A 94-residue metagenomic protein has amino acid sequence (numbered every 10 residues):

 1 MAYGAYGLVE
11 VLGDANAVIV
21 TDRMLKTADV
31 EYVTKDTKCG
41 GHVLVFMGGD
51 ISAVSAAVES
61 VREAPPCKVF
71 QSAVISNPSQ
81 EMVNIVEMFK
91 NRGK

Functional and structural regions predicted by a protein language model:
M1-L12: Short glycine-/aliphatic-rich beta-strand segments at the starts of folded cytosolic domains
M1-Y3, K35-C39, P65-C67: Solvent-exposed alpha-helices and their adjacent loops that cap or buttress functional pockets in soluble metabolic
D14-A28: Short amphipathic alpha-helix segments
A28-E31, R62-V69: A common structural junction motif
G48-V54: Helix N-cap motif at beta-to-alpha junctions
P66-P78: Conserved short beta-strand edge segments in small beta-sheet-based binding/regulatory domains
E81-K94: Short, low-order "capping/linker" segments at domain edges
